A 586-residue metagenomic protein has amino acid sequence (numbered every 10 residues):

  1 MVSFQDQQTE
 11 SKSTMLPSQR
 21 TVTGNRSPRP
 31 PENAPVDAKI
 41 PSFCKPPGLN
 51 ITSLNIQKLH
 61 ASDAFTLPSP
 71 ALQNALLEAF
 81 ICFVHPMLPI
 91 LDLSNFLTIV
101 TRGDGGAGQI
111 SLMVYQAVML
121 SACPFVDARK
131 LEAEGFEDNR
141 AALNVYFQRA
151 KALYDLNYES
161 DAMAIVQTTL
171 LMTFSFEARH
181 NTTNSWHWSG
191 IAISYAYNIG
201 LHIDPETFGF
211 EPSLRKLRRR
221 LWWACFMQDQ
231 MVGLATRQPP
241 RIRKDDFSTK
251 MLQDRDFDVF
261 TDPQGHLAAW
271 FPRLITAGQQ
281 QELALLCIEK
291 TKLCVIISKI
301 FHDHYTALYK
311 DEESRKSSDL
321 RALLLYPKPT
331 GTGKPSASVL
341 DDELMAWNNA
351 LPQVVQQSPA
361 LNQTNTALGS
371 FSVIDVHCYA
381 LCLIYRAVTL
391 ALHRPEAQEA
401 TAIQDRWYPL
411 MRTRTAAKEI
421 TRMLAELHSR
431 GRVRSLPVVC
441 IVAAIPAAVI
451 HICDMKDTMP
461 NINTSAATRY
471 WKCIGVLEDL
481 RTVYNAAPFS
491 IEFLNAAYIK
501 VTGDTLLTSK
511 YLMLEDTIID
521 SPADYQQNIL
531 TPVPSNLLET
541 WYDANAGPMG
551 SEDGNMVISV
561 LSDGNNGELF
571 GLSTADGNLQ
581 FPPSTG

Functional and structural regions predicted by a protein language model:
M1-H85, P240, T249, G278 (+6 more regions): Intrinsic, low-complexity transcriptional activation domains
M1-P30, Y408, T458, T464-G586: C-terminal, low-complexity intrinsically disordered regions in eukaryotic proteins
F43, L59-A75, L97-Q116, F136-F247 (+5 more regions): Extended, leucine-rich alpha-helical cores of fungal transcription factors
M87-I99: Eukaryotic beta-rich interaction modules
F125-E132: Transmembrane alpha-helix boundary signature
I242-W270: Short, flexible helix-coil linker/hinge segments at the edges of structured domains or between repeats
S358-P359: Short, conserved active-site entrance elements at the starts or edges of catalytic domains
